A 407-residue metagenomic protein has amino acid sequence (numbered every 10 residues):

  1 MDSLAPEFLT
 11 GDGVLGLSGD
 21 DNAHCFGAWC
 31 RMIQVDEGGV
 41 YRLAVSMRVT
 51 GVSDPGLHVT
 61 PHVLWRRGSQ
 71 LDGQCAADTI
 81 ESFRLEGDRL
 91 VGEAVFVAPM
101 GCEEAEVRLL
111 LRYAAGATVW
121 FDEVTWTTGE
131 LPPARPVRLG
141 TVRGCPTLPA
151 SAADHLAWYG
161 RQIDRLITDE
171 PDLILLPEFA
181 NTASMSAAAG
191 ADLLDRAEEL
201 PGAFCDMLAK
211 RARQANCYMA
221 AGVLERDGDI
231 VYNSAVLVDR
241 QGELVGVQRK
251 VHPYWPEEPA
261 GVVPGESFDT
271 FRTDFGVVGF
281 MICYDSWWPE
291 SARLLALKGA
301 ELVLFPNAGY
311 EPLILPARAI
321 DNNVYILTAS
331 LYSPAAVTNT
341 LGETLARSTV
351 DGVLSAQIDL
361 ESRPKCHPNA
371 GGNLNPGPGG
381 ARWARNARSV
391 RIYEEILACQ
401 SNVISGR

Functional and structural regions predicted by a protein language model:
M1-R135: Extracellular and organelle-lumenal recognition/adhesion modules and their flexible linkers in secreted
C75-D78, P177, Q241, G246-Q248 (+1 more regions): Short hydrophobic alpha-helix segments
G87-V95, T270, A329-R407: C-terminal beta-strand edge segments of enzyme domains
D122, D172, E301: Conserved acidic residues
P133-P149: Short beta-strand segments enriched in small/hydrophobic residues
A152, L156-R240, G309-A317, D321-V324: Cys-nucleophile CN-hydrolase/nitrilase-fold catalytic domain and related Cys-dependent amidase chemistry that acts on
A197-A220, C283-L360, L374: CN hydrolase (nitrilase-like) catalytic-core segments centered on the catalytic cysteine and neighboring Lys/Glu
R226-K298, L313, A317, D321: Active-site catalytic loop in hydrolytic enzyme cores
